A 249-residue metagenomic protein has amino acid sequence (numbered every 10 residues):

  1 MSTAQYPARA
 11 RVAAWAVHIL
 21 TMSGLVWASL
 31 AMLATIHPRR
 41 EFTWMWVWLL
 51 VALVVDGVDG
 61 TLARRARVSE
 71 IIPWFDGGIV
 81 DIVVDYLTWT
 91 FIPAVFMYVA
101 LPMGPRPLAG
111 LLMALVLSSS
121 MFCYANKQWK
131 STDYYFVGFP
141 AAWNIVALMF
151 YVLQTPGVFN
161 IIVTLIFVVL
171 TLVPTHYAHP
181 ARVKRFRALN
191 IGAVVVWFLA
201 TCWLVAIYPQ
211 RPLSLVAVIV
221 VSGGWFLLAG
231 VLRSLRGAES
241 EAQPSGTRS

Functional and structural regions predicted by a protein language model:
M1-Q5, F136-S249: C-terminal membrane-associated helical module and adjoining short loops/tails
P7-S69: Active-site-proximal cofactor/substrate-binding loop regions of enzyme domains
A10-I19, F75-V83, W129-V137, P180-A188: Short, amphipathic, aromatic/basic-enriched membrane-interface segments that mark the entry/exit of transmembrane
V17-V26, R65-C123: Multi-pass membrane catalytic core of lipid/isoprenoid biosynthesis enzymes
S23-A34, V55-T61, L87-W89, D133-A141 (+1 more regions): Hydrophobic alpha-helical transmembrane segments
L30-W48, V83, L87, F91-L112 (+2 more regions): Helix-coil boundary and interhelical linker segments in multi-pass alpha-helical membrane proteins
L49-D56, L115-C123, F167-P174, S222-A229: Alpha-helical transmembrane segments of multi-pass membrane proteins
T61-E70, S119-Y134, L172-A181, L228-R236: C-terminal ends of transmembrane helices
